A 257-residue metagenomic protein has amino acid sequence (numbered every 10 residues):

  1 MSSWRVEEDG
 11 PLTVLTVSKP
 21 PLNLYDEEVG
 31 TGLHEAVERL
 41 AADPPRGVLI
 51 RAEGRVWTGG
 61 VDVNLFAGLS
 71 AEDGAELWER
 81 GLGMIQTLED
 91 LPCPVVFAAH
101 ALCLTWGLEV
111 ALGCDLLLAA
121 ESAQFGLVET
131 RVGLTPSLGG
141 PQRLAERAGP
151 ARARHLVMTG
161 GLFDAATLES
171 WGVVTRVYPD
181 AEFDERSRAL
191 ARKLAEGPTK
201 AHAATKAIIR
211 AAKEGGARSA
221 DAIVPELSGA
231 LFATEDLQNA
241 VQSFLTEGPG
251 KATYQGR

Functional and structural regions predicted by a protein language model:
M1-E53, Q86: Conserved CoA-thioester-binding segment of acyl-CoA-metabolizing enzymes
M1-S18, G161-A195, H202-G215, A240-R257: Amphipathic alpha-helical segments at domain termini/boundaries
W4, E8, D43, R55 (+4 more regions): Hydrophobic/basic alpha-helical segments enriched in Actinobacteria
G30, V63, G81, P141 (+4 more regions): A general structural signal for well-ordered alpha-helical segments in protein cores
G30-T31, A52-T87, C103, G133 (+1 more regions): Glycine- (often His-adjacent) and acidic-residue-rich active-site loop that binds/positions the CoA thioester
Q86-K200, T234, N239: Crotonase-fold acyl-CoA enzyme core
L156-V157, I208, E226-F232: Helix-loop "lid/cap" segments that line or gate small-molecule binding pockets
